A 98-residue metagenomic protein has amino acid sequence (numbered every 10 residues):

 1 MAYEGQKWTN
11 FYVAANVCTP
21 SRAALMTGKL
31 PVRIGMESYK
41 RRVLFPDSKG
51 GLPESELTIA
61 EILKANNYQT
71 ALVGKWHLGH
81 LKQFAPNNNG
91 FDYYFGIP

Functional and structural regions predicted by a protein language model:
M1-P98: Formylglycine-dependent sulfatase
